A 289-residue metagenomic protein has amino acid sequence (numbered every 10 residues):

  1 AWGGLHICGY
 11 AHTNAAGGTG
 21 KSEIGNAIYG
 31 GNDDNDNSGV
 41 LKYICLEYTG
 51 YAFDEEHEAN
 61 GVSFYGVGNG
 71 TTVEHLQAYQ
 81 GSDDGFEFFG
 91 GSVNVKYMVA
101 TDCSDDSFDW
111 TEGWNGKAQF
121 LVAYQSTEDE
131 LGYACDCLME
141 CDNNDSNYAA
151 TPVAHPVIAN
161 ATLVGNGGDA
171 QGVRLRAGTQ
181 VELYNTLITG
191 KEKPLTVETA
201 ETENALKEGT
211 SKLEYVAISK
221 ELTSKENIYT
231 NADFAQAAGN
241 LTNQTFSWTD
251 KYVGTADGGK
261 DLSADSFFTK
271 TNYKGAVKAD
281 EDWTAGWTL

Functional and structural regions predicted by a protein language model:
A1-D83, E87-L289: Extracellular beta-rich repeat passengers
